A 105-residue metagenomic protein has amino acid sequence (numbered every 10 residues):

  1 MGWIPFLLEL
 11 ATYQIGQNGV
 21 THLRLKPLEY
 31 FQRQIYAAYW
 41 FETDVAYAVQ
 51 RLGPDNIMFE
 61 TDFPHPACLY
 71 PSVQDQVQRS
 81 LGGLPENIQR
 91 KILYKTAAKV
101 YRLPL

Functional and structural regions predicted by a protein language model:
M1-P27: Aromatic-lined glycan-binding groove of carbohydrate-active enzymes
W3, V20-L25, Y36, F41-M58 (+1 more regions): Mid-to-C-terminal alpha-helical segments outside catalytic/metal-binding sites
P27-E29, R33: Catalytic lobes of large eukaryotic enzymes
